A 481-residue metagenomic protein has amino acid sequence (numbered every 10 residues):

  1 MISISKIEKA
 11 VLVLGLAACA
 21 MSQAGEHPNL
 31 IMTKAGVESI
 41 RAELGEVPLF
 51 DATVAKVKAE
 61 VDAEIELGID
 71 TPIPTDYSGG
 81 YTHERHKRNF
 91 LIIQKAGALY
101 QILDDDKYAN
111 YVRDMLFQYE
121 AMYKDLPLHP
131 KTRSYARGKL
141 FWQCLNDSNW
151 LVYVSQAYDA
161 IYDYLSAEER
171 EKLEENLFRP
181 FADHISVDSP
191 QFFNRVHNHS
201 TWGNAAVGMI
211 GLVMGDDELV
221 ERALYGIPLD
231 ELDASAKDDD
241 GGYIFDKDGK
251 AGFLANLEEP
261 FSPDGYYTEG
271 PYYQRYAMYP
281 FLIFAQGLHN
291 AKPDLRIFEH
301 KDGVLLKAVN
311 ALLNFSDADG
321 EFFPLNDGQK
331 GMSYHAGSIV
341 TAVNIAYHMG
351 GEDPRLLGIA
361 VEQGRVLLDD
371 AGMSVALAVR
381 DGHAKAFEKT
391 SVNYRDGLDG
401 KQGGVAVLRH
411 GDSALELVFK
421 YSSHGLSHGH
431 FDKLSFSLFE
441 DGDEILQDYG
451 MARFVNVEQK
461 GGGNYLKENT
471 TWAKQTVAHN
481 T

Functional and structural regions predicted by a protein language model:
M1-V11: Bacterial N-terminal signal peptides that target proteins for export
A10-C19: Bacterial N-terminal signal peptides
S22-A24: Boundary at the C-terminal end of the N-terminal hydrophobic targeting segment
N29-G45, F50-K58, D62-D70, G80-L306: Aromatic-lined, polymer-binding surfaces characteristic of secreted/periplasmic polysaccharide-degrading enzymes
Y77: Peptidyl-prolyl cis-trans isomerase
M214, Y272-I445: Carbohydrate-active enzyme catalytic cores, enriched for enzymes that act on polyanionic acidic polysaccharides
E416-T481: Catalytic core of carbohydrate-active enzymes
